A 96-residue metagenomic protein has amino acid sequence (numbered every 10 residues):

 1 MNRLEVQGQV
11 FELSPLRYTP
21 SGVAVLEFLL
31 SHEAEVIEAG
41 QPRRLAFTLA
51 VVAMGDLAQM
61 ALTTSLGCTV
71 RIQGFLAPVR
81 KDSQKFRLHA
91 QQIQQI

Functional and structural regions predicted by a protein language model:
M1-I96: Single-stranded nucleic acid-binding surfaces, predominantly the OB-fold ssDNA-binding core
